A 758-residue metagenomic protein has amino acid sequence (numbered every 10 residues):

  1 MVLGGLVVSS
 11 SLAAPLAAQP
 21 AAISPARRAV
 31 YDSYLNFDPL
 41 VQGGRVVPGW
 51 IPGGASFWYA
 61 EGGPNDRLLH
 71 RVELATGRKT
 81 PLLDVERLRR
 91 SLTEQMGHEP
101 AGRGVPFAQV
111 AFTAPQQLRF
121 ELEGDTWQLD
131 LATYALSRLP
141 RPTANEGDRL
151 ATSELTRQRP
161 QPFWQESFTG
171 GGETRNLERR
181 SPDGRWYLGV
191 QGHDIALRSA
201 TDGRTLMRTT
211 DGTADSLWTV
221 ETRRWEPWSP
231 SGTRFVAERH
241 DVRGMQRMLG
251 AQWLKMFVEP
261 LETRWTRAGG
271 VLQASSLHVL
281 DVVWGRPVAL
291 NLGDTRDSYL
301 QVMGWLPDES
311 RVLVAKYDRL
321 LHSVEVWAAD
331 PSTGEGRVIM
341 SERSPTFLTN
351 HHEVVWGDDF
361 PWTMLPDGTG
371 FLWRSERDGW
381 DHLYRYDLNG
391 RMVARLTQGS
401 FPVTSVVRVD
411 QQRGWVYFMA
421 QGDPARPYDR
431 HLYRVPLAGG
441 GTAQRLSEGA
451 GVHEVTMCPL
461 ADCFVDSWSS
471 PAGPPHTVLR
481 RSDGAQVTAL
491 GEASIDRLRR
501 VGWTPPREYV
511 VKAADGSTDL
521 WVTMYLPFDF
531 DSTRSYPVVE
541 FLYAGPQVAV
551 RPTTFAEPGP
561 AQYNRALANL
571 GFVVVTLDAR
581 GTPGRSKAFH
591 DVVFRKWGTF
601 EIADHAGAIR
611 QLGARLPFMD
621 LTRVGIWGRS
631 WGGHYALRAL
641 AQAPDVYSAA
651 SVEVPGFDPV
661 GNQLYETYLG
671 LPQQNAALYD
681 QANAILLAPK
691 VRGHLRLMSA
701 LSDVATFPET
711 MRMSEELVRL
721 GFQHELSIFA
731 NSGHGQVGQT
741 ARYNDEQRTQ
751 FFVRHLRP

Functional and structural regions predicted by a protein language model:
M1, E178-R180, R208, E226-W228 (+7 more regions): Generic low-polarity alpha-helical segments
M1-S11: Bacterial N-terminal signal peptides
M1-V2, R28, Y679: Hydrophobic/aromatic residues in well-formed alpha-helices
S10-S11, E61, H351, R499 (+1 more regions): Prokaryotic Sec-type signal peptides and long signal-anchor helices with extended Leu/Ile/Val-rich h-regions
A13-P15: Low-complexity, intrinsically disordered segments with a bias for serine/threonine
A17-P475, L479-R480: Beta-propeller folds
Q301-G304, E309, A315-Y317, V452-P758: Serine-hydrolase catalytic core recognition
